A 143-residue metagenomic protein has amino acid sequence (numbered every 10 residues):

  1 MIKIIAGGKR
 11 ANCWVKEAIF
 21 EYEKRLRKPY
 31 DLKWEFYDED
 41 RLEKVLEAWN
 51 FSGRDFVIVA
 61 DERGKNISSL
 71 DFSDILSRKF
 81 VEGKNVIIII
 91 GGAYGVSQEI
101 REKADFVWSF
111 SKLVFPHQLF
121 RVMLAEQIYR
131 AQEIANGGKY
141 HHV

Functional and structural regions predicted by a protein language model:
M1-Y22, L26: N-terminal beta1-alpha1 ligand-phosphate binding loop
I4, I58, G91, L124: Conserved RecA-like P-loop NTPase ATPase core
R10, E62-K65, G92-G95: Short glycine-rich anion-binding loops that position phosphate/pyrophosphate groups of nucleotides and phosphorylated
K16-I19, S69-S73, R101, R121: Conserved strand-to-helix beginnings and helix N-cap segments that scaffold or border functional pockets
E17-K24, E47-W49, I100-R101: Short, aromatic/basic amphipathic alpha-helical patches
P29-I87: S-adenosyl-L-methionine/SAH cofactor-binding core of RNA-modifying enzymes
D71-Q98, F106-F115: Catalytic beta-strand/loop module used to bind and position nucleotide/cofactor moieties in cofactor-attachment
Q98-H142: Structured adenosyl-cofactor binding patch, chiefly the S-adenosyl-L-methionine
